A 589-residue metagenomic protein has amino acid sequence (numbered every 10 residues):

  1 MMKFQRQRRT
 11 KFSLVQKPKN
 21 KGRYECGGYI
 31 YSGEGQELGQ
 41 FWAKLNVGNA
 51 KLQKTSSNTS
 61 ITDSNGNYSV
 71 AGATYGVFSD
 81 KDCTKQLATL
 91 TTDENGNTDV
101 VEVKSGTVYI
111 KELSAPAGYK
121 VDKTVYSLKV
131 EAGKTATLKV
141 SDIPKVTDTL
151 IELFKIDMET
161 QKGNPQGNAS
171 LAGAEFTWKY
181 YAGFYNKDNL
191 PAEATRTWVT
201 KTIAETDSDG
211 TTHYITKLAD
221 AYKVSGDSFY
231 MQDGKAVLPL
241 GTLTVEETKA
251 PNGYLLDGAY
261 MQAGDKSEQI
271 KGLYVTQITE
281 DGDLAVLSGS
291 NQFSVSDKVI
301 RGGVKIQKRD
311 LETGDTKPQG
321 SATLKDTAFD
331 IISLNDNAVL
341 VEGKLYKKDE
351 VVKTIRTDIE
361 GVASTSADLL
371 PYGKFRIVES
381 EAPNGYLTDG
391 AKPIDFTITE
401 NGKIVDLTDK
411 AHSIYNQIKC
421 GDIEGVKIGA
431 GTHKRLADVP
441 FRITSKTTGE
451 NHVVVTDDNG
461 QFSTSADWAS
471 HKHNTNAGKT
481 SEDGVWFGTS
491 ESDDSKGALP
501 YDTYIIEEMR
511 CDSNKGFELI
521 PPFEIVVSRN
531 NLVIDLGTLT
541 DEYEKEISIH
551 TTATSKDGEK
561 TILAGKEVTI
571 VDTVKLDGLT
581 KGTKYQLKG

Functional and structural regions predicted by a protein language model:
M1-G589: Solvent-exposed loop/turn and edge beta-strand elements of beta-rich ligand-binding domains
